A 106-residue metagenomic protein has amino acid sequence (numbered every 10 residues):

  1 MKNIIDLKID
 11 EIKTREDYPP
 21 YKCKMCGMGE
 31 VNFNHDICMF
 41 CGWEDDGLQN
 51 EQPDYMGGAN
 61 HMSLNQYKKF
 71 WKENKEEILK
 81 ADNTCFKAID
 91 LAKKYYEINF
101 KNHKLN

Functional and structural regions predicted by a protein language model:
M1-R15, M56-N106: Short, intrinsically disordered terminal segments enriched in charged and Pro/Gly residues
E16-D17, C23: Short leucine-rich amphipathic alpha-helices used at interfaces
P20, H35: Residues immediately within or flanking Cys/His clusters that coordinate Zn2+ in small zinc-binding modules
C23-C26, C38-C41: Short cysteine-rich clusters marking metal-coordination/redox-active sites
N32-F33, G47-L48: Short, non-ligating residues that shape and space the ligands of small metal-coordination modules and catalytic
I37, Q52-Y55: Gly/Gly-Pro-rich "capping" loops immediately C-terminal to redox-active cysteine motifs in periplasmic/lumenal
E44: Conserved phosphate/anionic-ligand binding catalytic regions in large, soluble enzymes, centered on
